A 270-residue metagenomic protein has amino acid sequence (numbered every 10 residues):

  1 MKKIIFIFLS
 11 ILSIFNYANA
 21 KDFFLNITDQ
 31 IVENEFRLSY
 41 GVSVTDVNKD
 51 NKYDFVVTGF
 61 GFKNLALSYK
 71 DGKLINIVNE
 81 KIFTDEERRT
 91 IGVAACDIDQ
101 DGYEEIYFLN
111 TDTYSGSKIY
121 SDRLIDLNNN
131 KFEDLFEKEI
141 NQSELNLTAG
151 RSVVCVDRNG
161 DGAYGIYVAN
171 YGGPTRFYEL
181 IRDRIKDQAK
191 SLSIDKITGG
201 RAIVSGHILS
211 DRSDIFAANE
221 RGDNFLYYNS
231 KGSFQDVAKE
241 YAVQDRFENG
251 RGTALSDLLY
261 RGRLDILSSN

Functional and structural regions predicted by a protein language model:
M1-I4: Positively charged n-region of N-terminal signal peptides that target proteins for export
F6-I14: Bacterial N-terminal signal peptides
N19-R37, S68-R88, I125-T148, I166-Y167 (+3 more regions): Blade-edge motifs of beta-propeller repeat domains
Q30-F62: Beta-strand-rich domains and repeat architectures in extracellular enzymes and scaffolds, especially beta-propellers
S39-K49, R89-Q100, E105, G150-G160 (+3 more regions): Beta-propeller blade termini
K52-G59, I106-N110, I166-A169, D214-N219 (+1 more regions): Hydrophobic beta-strand segments that make up the repeating blades of beta-propeller and related beta-repeat
G61-F62, S115-Y120, N170-G173, N219-G222: Short, solvent-exposed loop/turn segments at conserved positions within beta-propeller repeat blades
C96, Q100, E104-S117, S121-D126: Hydrophobic or amphipathic alpha-helical targeting/insertion segments
